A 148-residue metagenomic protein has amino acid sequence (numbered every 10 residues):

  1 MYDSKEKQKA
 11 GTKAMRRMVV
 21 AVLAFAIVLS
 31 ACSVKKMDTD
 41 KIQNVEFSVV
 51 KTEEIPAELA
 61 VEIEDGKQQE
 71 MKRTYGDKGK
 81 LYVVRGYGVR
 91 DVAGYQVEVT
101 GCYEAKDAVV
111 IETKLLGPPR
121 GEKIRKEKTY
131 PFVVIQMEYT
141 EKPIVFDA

Functional and structural regions predicted by a protein language model:
Y2, C32-A148: Exposed, flexible binding/inhibitory loops of compact, secreted disulfide-stabilized domains
K5-S30: Sec-dependent bacterial lipoprotein signal peptides
